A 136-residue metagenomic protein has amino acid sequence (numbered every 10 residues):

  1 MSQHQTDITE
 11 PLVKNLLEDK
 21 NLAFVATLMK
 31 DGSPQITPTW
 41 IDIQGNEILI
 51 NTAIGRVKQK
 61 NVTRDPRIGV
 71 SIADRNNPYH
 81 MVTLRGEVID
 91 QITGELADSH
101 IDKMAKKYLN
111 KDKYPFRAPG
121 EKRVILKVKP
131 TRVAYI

Functional and structural regions predicted by a protein language model:
M1-I8, M81-I136: Charged, gly/pro-rich active-site loop segments
S2-A23: Short, basic/aromatic recognition patches
V13, N21, N46, H80 (+1 more regions): A generic secondary-structure signal marking the coil-to-beta-strand transition
N21-I54, V70-I72, V82-T83: Short beta-strand segments
D31-S33, N76-P78, A118-E121: A short beta-turn/loop motif at secondary-structure boundaries
A53, D74-R75, P130-T131: Short secondary-structure boundary segments
R56-K58, N77: Short, surface-exposed beta-strand-loop junctions and turns on beta-sheet-rich folds
